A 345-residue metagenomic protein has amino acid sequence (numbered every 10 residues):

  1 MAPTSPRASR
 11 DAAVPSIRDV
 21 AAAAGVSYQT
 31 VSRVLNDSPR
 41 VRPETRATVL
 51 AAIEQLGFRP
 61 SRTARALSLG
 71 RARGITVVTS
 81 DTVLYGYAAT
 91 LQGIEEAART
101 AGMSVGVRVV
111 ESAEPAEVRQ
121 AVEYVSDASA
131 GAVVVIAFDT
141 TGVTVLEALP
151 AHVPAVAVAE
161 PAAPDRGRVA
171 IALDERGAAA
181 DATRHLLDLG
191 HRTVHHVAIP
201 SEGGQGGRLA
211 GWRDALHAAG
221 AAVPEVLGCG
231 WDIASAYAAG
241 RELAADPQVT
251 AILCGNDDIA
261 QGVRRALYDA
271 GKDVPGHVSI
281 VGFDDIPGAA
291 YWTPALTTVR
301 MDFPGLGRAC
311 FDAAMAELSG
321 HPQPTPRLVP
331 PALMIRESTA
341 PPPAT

Functional and structural regions predicted by a protein language model:
M1-R73, P343-A344: N-terminal helix-turn-helix DNA-binding module of bacterial transcription factors
P3, A12, G74-R184: Alpha-helical recognition/docking segments in bacterial nutrient-uptake and carbohydrate-utilization systems
Y28-S32, L67-V83, A89, H185 (+1 more regions): Short beta-strand segments enriched in small/hydrophobic residues
T48, G86-M103, E175-A182, G203-A222 (+4 more regions): Short, solvent-exposed amphipathic alpha-helices that sit in or adjacent to ligand/effector-binding or catalytic
S129-A137, H195-A198, V226-L227, P247-N256 (+1 more regions): Periplasmic-binding protein-like
V169-H196, G206, R213, I233-E242 (+1 more regions): Hydrophobic alpha-helical segments within soluble ligand-binding/sensing domains
A180-A219, V226, T325-A340: An alpha-beta-alpha
A245-T345: Flexible loop/turn connectors
